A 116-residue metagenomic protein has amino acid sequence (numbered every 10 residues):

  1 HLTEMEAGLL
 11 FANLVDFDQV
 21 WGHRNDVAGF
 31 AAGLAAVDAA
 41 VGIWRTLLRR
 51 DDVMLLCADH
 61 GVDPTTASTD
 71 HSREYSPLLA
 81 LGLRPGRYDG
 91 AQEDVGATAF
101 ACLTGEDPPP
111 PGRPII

Functional and structural regions predicted by a protein language model:
H1-I116: Feature captures the catalytic ectodomains and active-site-proximal regions of enzymes that hydrolyze or transfer
